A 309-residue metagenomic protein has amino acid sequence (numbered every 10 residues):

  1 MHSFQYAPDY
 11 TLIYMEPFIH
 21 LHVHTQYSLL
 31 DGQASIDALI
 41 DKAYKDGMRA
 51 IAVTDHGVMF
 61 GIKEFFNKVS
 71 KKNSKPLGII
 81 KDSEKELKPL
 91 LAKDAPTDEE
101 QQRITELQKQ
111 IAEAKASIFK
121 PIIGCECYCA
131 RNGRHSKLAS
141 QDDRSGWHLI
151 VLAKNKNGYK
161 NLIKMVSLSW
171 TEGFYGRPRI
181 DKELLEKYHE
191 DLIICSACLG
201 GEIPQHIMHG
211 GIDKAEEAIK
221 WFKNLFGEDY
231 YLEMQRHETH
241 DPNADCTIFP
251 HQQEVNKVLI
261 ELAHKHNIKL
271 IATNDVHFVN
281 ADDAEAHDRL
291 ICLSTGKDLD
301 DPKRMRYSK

Functional and structural regions predicted by a protein language model:
F4-K309: Phosphodiester-processing cores and adjacent nucleic acid-binding clamps
